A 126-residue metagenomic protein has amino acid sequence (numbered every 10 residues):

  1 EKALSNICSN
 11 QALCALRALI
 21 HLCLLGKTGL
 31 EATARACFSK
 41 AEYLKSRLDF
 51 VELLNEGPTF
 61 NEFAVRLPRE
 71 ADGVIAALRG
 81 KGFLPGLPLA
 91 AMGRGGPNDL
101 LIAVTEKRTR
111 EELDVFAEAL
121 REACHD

Functional and structural regions predicted by a protein language model:
E1-L48, L53-E56, F60: Active-site C-terminal subdomain of aminotransferase-like
C23-G26, F38, E42, D49 (+5 more regions): Hydrophobic alpha-helix feature that most strongly marks membrane-spanning transmembrane helices and their immediate
K27-E31, K40-E42, E62-F63, A71-D72 (+2 more regions): Flexible loop/turn segments at secondary-structure boundaries
T33, L44, V74-A77, E112 (+1 more regions): Hydrophobic side chains in well-ordered alpha-helices
V51-K81: Conserved PLP-binding catalytic core of the aspartate aminotransferase-like
E56-P58, K81-L101: Conserved PLP cofactor-binding pocket of PLP-dependent enzymes
A91-D126: PLP-dependent enzyme catalytic core of the Aspartate aminotransferase-like
